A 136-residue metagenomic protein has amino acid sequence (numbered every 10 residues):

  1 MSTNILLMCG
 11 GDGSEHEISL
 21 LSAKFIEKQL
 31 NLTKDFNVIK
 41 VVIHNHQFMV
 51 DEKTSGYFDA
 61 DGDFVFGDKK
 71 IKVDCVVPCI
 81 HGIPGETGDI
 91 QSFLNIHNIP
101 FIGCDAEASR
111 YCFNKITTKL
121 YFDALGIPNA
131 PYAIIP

Functional and structural regions predicted by a protein language model:
M1-E107, Y111-F113, T117-A124, P136: ATP-binding N-terminal substructure of ATP-dependent carboxylate-amine bond-forming enzymes
I127: Helix-loop element at the rim of GNAT/NAT acetyltransferase active sites that forms part of the acceptor-substrate
A130-P136: Short, intrinsically disordered, charge-balanced linker/junction segments flanking boundaries in proteins
